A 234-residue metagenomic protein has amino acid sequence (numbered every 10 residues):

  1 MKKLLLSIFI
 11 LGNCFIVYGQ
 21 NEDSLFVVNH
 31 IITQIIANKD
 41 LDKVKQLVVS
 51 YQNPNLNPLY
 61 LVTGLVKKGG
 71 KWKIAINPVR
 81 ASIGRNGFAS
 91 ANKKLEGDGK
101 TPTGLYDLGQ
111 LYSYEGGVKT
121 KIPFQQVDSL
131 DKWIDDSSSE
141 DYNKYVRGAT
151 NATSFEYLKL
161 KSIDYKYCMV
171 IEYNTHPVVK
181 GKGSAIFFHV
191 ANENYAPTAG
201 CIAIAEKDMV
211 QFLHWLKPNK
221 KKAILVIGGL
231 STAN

Functional and structural regions predicted by a protein language model:
M1-S24: Bacterial Sec-dependent N-terminal signal peptides
N21-T198, K207-N234: Cell wall/extracellular polymer interaction/catalysis modules
C201: Short cysteine clusters
I204: A conserved hydrophobic position in a structured secondary element of the catalytic/binding core that shapes
